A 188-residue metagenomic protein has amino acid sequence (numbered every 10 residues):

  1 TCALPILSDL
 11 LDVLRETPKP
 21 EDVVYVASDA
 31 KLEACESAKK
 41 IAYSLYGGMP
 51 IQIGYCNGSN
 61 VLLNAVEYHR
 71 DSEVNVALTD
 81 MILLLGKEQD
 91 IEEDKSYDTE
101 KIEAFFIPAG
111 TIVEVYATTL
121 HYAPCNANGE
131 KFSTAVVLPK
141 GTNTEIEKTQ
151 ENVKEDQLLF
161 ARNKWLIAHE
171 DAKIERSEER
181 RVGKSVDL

Functional and structural regions predicted by a protein language model:
T1-L4, G183-D187: Short, small-residue-biased leader/transition segments that mark boundaries at the very start of proteins
A3-S96: Non-catalytic, conserved peripheral segments adjacent to functional cores
S59, V136-G141, I174, R181 (+1 more regions): A motif-centric signal for short, conserved binding hotspots located in accessible loops or intrinsically disordered
Y68, Q89-F106, T118-A123: Extended, positively charged loop/linker patches that create polyanion-binding surfaces
R70-E73, D80-M81, I102, G110-T111 (+1 more regions): Short, surface-exposed beta-edge/turn micro-motifs
I107-A127, V137-P139: Conserved metal-binding segment of the jelly-roll/cupin
G129-I146: A short hydrophobic beta-strand segment most commonly corresponding to one strand of the jelly-roll/cupin
T142-E178: Surface-exposed, gly/pro-biased binding rims or lids
